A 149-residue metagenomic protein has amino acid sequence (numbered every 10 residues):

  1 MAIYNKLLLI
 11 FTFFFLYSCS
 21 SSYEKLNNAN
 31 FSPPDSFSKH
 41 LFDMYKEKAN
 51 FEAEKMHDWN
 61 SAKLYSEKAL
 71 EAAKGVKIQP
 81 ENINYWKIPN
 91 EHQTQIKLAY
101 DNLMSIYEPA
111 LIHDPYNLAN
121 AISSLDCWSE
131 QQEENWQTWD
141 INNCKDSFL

Functional and structural regions predicted by a protein language model:
I3-I10: Sec-dependent signal peptide recognition, specifically the positively charged N-region followed immediately by
C19-L149: Long, charged/polar, soluble alpha-helical segments
